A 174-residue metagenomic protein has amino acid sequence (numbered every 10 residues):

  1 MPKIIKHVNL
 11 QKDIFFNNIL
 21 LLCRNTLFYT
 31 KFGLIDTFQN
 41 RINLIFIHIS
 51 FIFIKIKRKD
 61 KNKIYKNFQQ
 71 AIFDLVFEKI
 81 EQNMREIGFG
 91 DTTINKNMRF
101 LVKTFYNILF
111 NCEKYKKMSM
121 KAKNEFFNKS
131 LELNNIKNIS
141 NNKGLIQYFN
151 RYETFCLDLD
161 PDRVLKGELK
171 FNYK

Functional and structural regions predicted by a protein language model:
M1-I47, I54-K174: Surface/interface-facing alpha-helical segments and adjacent flexible terminal/loop regions used for partner/assembly
